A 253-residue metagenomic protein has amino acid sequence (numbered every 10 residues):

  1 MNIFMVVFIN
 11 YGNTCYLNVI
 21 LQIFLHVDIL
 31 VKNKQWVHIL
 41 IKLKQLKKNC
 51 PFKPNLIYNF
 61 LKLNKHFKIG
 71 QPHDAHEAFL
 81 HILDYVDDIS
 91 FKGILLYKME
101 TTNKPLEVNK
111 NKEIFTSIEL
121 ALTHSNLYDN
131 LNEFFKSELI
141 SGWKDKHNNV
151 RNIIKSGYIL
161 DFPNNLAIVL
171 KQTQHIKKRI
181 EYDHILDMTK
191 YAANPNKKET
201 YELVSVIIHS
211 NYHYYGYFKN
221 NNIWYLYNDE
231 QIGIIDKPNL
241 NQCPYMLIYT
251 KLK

Functional and structural regions predicted by a protein language model:
M1-K253: UBL (ubiquitin/ubiquitin-like) substrate-recognition surfaces within cysteine isopeptidase catalytic folds
